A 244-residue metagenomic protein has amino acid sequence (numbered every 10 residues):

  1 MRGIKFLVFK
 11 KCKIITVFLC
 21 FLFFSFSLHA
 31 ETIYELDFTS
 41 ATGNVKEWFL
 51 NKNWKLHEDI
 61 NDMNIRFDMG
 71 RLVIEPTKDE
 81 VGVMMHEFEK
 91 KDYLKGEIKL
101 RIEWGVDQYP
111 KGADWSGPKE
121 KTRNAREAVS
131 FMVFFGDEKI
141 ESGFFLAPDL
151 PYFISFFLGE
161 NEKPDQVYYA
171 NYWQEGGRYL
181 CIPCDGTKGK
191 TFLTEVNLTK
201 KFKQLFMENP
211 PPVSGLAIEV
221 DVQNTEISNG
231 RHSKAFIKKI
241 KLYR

Functional and structural regions predicted by a protein language model:
G3-T16: Bacterial N-terminal signal peptides that target proteins for export
T16-S25: Bacterial N-terminal signal peptides
A30-K55: Extracellular carbohydrate-recognition regions
F38, L216, I240-L242: Extracellular beta-strand elements of beta-rich domains used for carbohydrate recognition/degradation or cell-matrix
N61-G82: Short carbohydrate-recognition loop motifs
F88-L100, C184-K188: Extracellular/lumenal carbohydrate-interaction signature centered on repeated Trp-anchored short motifs
D107-T187, S233-F236: Extracellular ligand-binding interfaces
K119, A128-F131, E175-G177, C184 (+1 more regions): Extracellular beta-strand ligand-recognition surfaces/modules
